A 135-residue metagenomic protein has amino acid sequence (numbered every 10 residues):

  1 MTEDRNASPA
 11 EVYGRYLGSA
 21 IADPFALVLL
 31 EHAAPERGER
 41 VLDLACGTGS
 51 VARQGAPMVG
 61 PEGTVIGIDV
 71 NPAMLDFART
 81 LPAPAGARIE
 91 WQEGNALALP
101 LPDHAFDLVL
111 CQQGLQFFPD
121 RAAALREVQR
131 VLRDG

Functional and structural regions predicted by a protein language model:
M1-E39, S50-M58, M74-L81, N95: Conserved class I S-adenosyl-L-methionine
A33, G94, L99-L101, F118: Helix-loop segment at the mouth of the active site in Rossmann-fold oxidoreductases, especially SDR/KR enzymes
A34-E36, G60, A83, P119 (+1 more regions): Short conserved AdoMet
R40-L99, L108, A123: Class I SAM-dependent methyltransferase SAM/SAH-binding core
D107-R121: A short SAM/SAH-binding and catalytic strip from SAM-dependent methyltransferases
A122-D134: A short glycine-rich, Lys/Arg-flanked "PGG" loop and its adjoining helix->strand segment in the class I
